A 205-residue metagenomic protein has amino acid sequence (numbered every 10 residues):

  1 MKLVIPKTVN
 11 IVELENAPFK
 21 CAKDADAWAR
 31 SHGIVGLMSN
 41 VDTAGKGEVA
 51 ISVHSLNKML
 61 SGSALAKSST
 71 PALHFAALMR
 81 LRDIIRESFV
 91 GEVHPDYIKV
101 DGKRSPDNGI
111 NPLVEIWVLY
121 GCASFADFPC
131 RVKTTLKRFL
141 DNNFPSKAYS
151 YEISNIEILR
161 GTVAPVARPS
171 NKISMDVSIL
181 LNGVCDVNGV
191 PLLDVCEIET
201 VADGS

Functional and structural regions predicted by a protein language model:
M1-S205: Ribonuclease/tRNase effector modules and their secretory precursors
